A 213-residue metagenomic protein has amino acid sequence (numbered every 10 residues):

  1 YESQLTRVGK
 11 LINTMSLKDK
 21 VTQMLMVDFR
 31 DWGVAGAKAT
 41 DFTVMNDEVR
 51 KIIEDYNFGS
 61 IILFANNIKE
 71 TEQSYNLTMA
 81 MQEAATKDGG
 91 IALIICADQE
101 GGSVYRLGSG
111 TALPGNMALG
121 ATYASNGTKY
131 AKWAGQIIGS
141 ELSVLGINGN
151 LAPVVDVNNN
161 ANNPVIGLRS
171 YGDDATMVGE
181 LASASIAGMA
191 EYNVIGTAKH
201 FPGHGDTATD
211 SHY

Functional and structural regions predicted by a protein language model:
Y1-T6, E72-N76: Short coil-to-helix leader/linker segments, especially the first N-terminal amphipathic alpha-helix with its helix
Q4-V34, E54: Mature N-terminal segment immediately following signal peptide/propeptide cleavage in secreted/periplasmic
L5, T43-D47: Structural motif corresponding to alpha-helix initiation and N-cap regions
L17-V21, I53-D55, K87-G90, M189-E191: Extracellular/periplasmic catalytic domains that process cell-envelope and extracellular macromolecules
R30-F42, K51-V178, H200, G205-Y213: Enzymes and membrane/adaptor proteins characterized by extended Gly/Ser/Thr/Asp/Glu-rich, aromatic-dotted
L181-A182: Substrate-gating cap/lid alpha-helix
